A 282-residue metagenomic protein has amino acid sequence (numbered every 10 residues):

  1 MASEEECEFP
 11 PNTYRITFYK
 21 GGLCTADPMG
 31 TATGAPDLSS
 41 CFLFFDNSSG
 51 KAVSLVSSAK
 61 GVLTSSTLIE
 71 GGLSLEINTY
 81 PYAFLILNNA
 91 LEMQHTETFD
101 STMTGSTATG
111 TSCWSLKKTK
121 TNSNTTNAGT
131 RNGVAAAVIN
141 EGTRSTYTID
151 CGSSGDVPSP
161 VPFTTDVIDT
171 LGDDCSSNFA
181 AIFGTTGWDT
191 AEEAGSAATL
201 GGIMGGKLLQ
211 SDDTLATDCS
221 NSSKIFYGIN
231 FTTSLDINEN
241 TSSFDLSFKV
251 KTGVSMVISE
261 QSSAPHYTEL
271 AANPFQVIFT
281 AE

Functional and structural regions predicted by a protein language model:
M1-E282: A short, solvent-exposed, low-complexity linear motif enriched for acidic/polar residues with Pro/Gly/Ser/Thr
